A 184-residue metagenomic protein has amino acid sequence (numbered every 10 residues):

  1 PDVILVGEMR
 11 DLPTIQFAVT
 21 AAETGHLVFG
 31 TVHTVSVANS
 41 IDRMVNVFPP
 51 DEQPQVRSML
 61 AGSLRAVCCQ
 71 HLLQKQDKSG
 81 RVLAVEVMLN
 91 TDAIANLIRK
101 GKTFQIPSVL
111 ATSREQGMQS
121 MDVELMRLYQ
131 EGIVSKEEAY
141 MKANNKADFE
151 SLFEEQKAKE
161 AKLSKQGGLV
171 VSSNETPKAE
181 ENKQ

Functional and structural regions predicted by a protein language model:
P1-Q184: Short, flexible helix-loop junctions that flank or precede catalytic/ligand sites
